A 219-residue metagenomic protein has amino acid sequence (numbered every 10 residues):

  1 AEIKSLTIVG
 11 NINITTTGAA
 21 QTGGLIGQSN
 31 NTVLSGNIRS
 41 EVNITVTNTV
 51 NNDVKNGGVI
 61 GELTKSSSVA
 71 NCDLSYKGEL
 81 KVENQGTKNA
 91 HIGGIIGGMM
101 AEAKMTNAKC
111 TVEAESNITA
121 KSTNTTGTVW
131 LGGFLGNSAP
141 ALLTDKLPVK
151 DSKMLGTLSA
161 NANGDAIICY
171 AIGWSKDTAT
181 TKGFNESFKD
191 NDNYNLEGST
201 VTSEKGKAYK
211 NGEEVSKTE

Functional and structural regions predicted by a protein language model:
A1-E219: Predominantly extracellular/luminal carbohydrate-interaction, adhesion, and secreted-enzyme modules that are
